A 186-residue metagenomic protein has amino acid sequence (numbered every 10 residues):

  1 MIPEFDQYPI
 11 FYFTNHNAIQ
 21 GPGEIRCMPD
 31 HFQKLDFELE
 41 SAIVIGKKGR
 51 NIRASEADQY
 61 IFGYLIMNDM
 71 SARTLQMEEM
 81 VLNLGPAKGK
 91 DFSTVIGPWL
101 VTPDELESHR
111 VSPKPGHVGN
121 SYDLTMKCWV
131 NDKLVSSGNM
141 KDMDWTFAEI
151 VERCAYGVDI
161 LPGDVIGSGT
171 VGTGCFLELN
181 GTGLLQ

Functional and structural regions predicted by a protein language model:
M1-E152, G157: Glycine-enriched loop-and-adjacent helix/strand subsegments that border the catalytic/binding cleft of enzyme cores
P113-K114, G167-G169: Short alpha-helical "patches" and their helix-cap loops
T146-V158, S168-Q186: A conserved acidic, glycine/proline-rich C-terminal tail/linker
